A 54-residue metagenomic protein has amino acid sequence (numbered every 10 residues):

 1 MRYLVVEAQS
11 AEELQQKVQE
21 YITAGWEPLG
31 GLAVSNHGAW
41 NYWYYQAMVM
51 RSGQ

Functional and structural regions predicted by a protein language model:
M1-Q54: Terminus-proximal functional modules
